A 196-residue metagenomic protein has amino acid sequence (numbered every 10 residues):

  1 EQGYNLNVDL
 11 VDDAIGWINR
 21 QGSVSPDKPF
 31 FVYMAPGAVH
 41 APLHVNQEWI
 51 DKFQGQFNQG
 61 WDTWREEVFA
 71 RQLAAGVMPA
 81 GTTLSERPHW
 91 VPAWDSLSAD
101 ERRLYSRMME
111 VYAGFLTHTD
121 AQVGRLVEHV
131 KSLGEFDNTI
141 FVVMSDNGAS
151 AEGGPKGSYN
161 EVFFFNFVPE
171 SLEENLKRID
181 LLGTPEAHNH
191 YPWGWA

Functional and structural regions predicted by a protein language model:
E1-A196: Active-site-proximal cap/lid insertion segments
